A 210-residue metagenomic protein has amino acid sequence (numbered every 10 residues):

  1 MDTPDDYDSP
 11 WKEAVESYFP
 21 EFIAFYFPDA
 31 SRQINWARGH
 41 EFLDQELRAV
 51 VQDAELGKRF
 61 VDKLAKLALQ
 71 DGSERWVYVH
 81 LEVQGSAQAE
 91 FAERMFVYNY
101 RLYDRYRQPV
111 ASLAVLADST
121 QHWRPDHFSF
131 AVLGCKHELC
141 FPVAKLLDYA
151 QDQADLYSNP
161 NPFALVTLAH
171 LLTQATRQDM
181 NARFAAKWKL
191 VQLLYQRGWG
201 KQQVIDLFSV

Functional and structural regions predicted by a protein language model:
M1-S209: Conserved single-residue anchors adjacent to enzymatic active/cofactor-binding motifs
